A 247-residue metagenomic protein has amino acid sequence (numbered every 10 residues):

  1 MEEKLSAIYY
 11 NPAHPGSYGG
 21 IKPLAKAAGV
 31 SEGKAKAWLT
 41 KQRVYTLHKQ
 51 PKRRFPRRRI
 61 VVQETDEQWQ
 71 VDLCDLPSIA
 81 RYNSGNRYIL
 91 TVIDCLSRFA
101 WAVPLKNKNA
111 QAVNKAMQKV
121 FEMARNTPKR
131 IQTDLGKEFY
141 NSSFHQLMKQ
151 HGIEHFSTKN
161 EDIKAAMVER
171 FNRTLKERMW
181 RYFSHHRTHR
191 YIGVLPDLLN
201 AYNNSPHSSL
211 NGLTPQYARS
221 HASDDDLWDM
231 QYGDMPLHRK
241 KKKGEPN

Functional and structural regions predicted by a protein language model:
M1-A100, K106, E122-K129, N141 (+1 more regions): RNase H-like DDE catalytic core and adjacent DNA/metal-binding regions of integrase/transposase superfamily proteins
A35, L47-Q50, N160, R181-P236: Charged, gly/pro-enriched flexible loop segments at helix/strand junctions
A35, L90-V92, R98, M117 (+4 more regions): Structural signal for hydrophobic/aromatic residues that build the beta-strand cores of folded beta-sheet domains
Q42-T46, A124, P128, L135 (+5 more regions): A generic secondary-structure signal for well-formed alpha-helical elements
Q50-R53, V103-K106, S143-Q146, K159-N160 (+2 more regions): Short coil/turn segments at secondary-structure boundaries
A102, S157, S184: Glycine- and acidic
A110-V120: A short, polar/charged loop-to-alpha-helix boundary motif
I131-L135, F139-K149, H155-M179, R190-P196: RNase H-like two-metal-ion nuclease catalytic core shared by retroviral integrases and related mobile-element nucleases
